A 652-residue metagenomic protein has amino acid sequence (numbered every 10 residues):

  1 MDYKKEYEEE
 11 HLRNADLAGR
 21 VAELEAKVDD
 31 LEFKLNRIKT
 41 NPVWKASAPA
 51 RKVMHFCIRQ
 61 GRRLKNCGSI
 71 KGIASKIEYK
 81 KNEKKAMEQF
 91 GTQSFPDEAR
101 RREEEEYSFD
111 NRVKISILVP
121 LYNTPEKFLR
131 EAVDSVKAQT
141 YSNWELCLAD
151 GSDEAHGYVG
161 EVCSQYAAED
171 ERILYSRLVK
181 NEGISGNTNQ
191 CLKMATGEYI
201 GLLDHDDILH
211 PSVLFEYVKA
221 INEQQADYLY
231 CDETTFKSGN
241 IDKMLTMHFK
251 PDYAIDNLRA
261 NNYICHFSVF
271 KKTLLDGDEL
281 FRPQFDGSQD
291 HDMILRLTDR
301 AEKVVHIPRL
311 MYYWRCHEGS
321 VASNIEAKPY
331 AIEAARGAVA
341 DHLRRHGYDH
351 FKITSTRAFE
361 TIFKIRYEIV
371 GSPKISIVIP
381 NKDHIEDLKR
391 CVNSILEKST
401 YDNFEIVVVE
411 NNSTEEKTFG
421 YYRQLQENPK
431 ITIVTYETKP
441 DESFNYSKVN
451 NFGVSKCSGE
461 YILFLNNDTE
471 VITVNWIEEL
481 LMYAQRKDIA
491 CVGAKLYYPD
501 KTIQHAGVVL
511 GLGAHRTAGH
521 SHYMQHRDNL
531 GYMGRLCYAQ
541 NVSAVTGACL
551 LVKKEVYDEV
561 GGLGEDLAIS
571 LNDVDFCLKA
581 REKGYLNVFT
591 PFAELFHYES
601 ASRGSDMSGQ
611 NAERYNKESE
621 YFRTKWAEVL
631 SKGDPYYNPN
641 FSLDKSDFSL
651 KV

Functional and structural regions predicted by a protein language model:
M1-N111, E628, Y636: Boundary detector for helix-to-coil junctions that initiate low-complexity/charged tails
A74-A327, D341: Nucleotide-sugar donor-binding/catalytic module of glycosyltransferases that assemble extracellular/cell-envelope
K137-R177, L396-P440: Acidic donor-binding segment of Leloir-type glycosyltransferases
L178-A195, T438-C457: Glycine-rich, basic loop-to-helix element that forms the pyrophosphate-binding segment of sugar-nucleotide handling
S185, K243-V269, T273, S447-V449 (+3 more regions): A recurrent flexible, glycine/aromatic-enriched loop bordering the glycosyltransferase active site that acts as
G197-I208, G459-I472: Short beta-strand-to-loop acidic/aromatic patch adjacent to the donor-nucleotide binding site
S212-M244, T469-H515: Conserved donor NDP-sugar-binding/catalytic core segment of glycosyltransferases
L274, Q284-L310, V339, W476-L480 (+2 more regions): A short, conserved alpha-helix in the catalytic core of glycosyltransferases
